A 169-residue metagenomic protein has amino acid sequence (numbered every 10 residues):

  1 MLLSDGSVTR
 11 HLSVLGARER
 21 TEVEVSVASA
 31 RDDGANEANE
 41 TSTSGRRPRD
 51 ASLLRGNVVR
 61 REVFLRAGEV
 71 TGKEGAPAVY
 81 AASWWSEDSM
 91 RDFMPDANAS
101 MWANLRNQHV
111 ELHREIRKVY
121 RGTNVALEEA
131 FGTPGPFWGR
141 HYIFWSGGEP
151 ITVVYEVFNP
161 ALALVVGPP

Functional and structural regions predicted by a protein language model:
M1-R60, F64-R140, F144-P169: N-terminal domain-onset segments
